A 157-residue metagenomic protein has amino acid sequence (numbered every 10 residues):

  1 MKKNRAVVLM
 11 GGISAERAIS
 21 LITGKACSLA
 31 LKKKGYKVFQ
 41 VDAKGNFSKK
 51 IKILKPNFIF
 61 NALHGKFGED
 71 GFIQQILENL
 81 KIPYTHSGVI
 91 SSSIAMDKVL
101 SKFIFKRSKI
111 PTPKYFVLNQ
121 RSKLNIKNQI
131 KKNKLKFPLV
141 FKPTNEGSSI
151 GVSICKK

Functional and structural regions predicted by a protein language model:
M1-L100, R107, N119-K127: ATP-binding N-terminal substructure of ATP-dependent carboxylate-amine bond-forming enzymes
S20, K114-V117, L139-K157: Glycine-rich phosphate-binding loop of ATP-grasp-fold ATP-dependent ligases
Q74, I110-P111, C155: Residues in and immediately flanking transmembrane alpha helices
T85, P113-K114: A short, local hydrophobic-aromatic micro-motif
K98, K102, F137-P138, S149: Hydrophobic, well-ordered secondary-structure segments
I104-T112: Basic phosphate/pyrophosphate-binding loop/patch that engages nucleotide-derived ligands
I130-F141: Acidic/histidine-enriched active-site and ligand-binding environments that engage anionic O-linkages
